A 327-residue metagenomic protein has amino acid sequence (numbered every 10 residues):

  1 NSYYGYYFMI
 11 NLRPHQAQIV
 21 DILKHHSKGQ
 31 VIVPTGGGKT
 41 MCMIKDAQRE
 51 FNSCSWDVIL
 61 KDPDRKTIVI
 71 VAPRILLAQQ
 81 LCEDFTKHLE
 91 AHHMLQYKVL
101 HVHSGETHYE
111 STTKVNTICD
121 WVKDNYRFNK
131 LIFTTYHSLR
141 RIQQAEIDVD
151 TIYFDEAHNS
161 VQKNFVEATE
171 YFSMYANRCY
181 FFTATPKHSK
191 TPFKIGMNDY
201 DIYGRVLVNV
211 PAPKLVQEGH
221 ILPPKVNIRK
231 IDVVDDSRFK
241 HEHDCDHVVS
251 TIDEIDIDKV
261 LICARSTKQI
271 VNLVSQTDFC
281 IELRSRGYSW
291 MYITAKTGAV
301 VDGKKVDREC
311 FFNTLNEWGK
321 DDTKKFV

Functional and structural regions predicted by a protein language model:
F8-I32: Conserved pre-motif I regulatory segment
H26-D46: Walker A/P-loop
T67-A78, T251-F279: Conserved strand-helix element at the start of the C-terminal RecA-like helicase core
L77-S111: Conserved helix-turn-beta segment of the N-terminal RecA-like "Helicase ATP-binding" lobe in SF1/SF2 helicases
K114-V122, M291-V327: Conserved helicase ATPase core of P-loop NTP-dependent helicases/translocases
L131-T151, S160-E167: Conserved RecA-like ASCE ATPase "motif II neighborhood" in helicase/translocase motors
Q162-I221: Post-DEXD/H (motif II) to motif III coupling segment of the RecA-like Helicase ATP-binding lobe
R205-S266: Conserved interdomain linker/interface between the two RecA-like ATPase lobes of SF2 helicase motors
